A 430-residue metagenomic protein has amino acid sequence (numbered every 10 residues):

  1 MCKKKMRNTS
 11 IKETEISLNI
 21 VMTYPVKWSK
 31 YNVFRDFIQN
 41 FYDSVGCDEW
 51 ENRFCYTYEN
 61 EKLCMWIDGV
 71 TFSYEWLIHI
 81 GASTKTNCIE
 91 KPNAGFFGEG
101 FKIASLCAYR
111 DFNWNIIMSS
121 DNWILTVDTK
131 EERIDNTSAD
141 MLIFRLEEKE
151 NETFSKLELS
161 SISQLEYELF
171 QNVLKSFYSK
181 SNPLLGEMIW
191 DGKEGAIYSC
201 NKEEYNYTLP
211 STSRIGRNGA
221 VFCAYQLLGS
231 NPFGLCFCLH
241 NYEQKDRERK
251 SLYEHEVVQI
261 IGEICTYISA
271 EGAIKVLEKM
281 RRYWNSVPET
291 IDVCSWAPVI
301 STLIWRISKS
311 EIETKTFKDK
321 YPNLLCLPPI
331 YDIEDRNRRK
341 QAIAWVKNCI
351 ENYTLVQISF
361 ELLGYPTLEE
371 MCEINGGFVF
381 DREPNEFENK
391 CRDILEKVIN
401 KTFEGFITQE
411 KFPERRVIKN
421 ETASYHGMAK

Functional and structural regions predicted by a protein language model:
C2-N52, D111-N115, N122-Q409, V417 (+1 more regions): N-terminal assembly/transducer modules of large multi-domain enzymes, emphasizing dimerization/partner-binding
S10-I16, Y58, I78-A82: Short amphipathic alpha-helical segments, especially helix-boundary/capping motifs
N40, G98-G100, K430: Residue-level detector of functionally special positions within alpha-helical transmembrane segments of multi-pass
E51-E61: Short beta-strand/loop element within the Bergerat-fold HATPase_c
N60-C64, F154-K156: Intrinsic-disorder/low-complexity, polar/charged segments enriched in Ser/Thr/Lys/Arg/Asp/Glu/Gln
C64-D128: Flexible ATP-lid and adjacent glycine-rich G1/G2 motifs of the Bergerat
